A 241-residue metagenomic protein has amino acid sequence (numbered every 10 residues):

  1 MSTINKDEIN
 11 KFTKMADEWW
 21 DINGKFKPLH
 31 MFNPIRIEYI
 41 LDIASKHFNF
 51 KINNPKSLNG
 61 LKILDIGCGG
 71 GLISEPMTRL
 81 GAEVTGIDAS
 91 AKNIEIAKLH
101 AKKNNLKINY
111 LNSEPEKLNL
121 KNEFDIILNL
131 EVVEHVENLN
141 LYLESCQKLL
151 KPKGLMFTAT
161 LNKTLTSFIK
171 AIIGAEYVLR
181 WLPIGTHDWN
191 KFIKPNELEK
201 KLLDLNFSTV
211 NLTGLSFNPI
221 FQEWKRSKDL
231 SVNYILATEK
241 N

Functional and structural regions predicted by a protein language model:
M1-F26: N-terminal, positively charged/glycine-rich alpha-helical extensions of SAM-dependent methyltransferases
M31-N59: Conserved alpha-helix/loop element of class I SAM-dependent methyltransferases that forms part of the SAM/SAH-binding
A44, A101, L202: Conserved hydrophobic residues forming the short capping helix/wall of the S-adenosyl-L-methionine
F50-K56, L61-S167, P195-L198, L236-K240: Conserved SAM-binding loop
T160, R180-E197: Acceptor-substrate binding/catalytic loop of class I
S167-Y177: Short, flexible, mixed-charge acidic loops at enzyme active sites
W189-N206, L212: Short alpha-helix
E223-N241: Core SAM-dependent methyltransferase catalytic element
